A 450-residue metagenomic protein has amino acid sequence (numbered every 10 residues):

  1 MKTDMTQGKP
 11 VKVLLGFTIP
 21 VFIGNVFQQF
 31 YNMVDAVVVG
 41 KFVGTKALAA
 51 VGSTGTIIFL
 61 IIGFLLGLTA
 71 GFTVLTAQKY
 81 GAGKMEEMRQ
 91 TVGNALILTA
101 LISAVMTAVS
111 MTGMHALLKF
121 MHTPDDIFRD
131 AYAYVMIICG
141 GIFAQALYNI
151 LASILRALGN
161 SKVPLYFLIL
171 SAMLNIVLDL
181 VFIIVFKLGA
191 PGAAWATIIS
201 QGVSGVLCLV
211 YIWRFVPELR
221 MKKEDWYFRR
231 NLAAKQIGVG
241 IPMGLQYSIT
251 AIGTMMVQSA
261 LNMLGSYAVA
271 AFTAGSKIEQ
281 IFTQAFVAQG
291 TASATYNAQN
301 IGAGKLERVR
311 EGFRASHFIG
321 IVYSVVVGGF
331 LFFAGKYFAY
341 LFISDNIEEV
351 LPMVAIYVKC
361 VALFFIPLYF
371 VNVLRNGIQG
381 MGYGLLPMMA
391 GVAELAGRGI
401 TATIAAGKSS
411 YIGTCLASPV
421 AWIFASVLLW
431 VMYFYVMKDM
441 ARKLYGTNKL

Functional and structural regions predicted by a protein language model:
M1-T18, T76-F143, V185-I241, N297-L363 (+1 more regions): Short alpha-helical transmembrane segments in multi-pass integral membrane proteins
Q7, V11-F30, V34, I57 (+8 more regions): Residue-level signal for short hydrophobic patches within transmembrane helices of multi-pass membrane transporters
G16-D35, I137, Y148, S171 (+4 more regions): Transmembrane helical elements of multi-pass membrane transporters/channels
N25-Q29, G63, S103, T107 (+10 more regions): Residue-level hotspots within the lipid-embedded alpha helices of multi-pass solute transporters
F30-L48, L118-D125, V181-L188, S248-I281 (+5 more regions): Helix-terminus/linker motif at the lipid-water interface of multi-pass membrane proteins
M33-A36, A108, A116, I150-I154 (+6 more regions): Alpha-helical transmembrane segments of multipass membrane proteins
L48-A108, Q145-P164, A271-G335, L368-A390: Small-residue-rich hydrophobic transmembrane alpha-helices
T69, I138-R156, P164-A172, A193-C208 (+4 more regions): Short runs within selected transmembrane alpha-helices of multi-pass transporters and secretion channels
